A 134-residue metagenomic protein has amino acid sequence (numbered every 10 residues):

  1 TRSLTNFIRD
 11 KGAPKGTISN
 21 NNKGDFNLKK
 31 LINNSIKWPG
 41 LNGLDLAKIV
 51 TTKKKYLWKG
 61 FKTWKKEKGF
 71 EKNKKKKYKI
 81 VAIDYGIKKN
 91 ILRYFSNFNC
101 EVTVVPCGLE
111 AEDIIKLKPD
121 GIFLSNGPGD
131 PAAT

Functional and structural regions predicted by a protein language model:
T1-K118, P131: RNA-binding accessory domains that recognize and position tRNA/RNA substrates
G121-S125: Structural motif
P128-T134: Glycine/threonine-rich flexible loop motifs
